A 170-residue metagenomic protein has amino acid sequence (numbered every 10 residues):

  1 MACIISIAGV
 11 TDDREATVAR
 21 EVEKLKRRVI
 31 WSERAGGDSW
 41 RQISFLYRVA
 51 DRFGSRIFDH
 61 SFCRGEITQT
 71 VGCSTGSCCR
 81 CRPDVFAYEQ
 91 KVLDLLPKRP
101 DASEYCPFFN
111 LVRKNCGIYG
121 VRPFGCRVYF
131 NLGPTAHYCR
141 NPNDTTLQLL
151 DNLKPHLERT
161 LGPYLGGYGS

Functional and structural regions predicted by a protein language model:
M1-S170: Short loop/turn segments that flank or connect secondary-structure elements
